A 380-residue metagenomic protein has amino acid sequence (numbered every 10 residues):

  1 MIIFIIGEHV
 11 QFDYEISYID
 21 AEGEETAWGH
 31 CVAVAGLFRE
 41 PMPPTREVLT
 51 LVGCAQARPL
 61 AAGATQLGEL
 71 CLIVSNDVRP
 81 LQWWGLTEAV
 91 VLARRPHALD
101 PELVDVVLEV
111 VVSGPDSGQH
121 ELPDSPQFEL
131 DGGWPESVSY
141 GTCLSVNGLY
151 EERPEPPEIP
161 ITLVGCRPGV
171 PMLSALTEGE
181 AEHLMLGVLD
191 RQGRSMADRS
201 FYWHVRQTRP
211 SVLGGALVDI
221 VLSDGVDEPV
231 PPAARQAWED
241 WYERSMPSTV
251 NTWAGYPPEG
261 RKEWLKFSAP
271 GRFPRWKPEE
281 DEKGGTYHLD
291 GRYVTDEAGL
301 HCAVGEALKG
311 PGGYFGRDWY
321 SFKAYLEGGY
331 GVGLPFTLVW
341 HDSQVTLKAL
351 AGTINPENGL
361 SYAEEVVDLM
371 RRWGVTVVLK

Functional and structural regions predicted by a protein language model:
M1-T252: Phosphate/adenylate-binding glycine loop and adjacent helical scaffold
I2-E22, A27-H30, V34, T249-G310: Extended, compositionally biased accessory segments flanking or bridging domains
A64, C71, N76-W84, K283 (+3 more regions): Conserved helix-adjacent loop modules within structured domains
R191-Y202, Y314-S321, K380: Short glycine-rich, low-complexity/disordered patches
L213-G215, E279-E282, G331-G333, M370-R372: A generic structural signal for short, non-catalytic loop/turn and secondary-structure boundary residues
K277, V304-L308, L326-G329, V366-M370 (+1 more regions): Hydrophobic, Leu/Ile/Phe/Ala-enriched alpha-helical segments that form helix-helix packing faces
F336-V345: Short, glycine-/small-residue-enriched flexible loop/hinge segments at domain edges that mediate gating
L347-K380: Helix-rich interaction surfaces within compact, conserved domain-sized segments that mediate assembly or partner
